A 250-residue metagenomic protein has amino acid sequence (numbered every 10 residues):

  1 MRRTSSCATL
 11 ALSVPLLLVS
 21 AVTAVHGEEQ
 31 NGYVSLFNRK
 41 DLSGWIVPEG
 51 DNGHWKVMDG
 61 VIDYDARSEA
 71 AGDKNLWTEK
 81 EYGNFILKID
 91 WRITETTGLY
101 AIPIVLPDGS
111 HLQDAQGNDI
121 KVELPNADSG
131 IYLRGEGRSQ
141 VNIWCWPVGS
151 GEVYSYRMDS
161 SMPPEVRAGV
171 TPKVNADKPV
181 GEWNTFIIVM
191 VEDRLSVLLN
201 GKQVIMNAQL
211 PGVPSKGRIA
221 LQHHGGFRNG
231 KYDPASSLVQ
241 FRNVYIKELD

Functional and structural regions predicted by a protein language model:
M1-C7: N-terminal secretory signal peptides that target proteins for export/translocation
T4, A21-A24: A subset of signal/propeptide-processing and intrinsically disordered low-complexity segments in secreted/extracellular
T9-A21: Bacterial N-terminal signal peptides
V25-D250: Carbohydrate-interacting regions of secretory-pathway proteins
